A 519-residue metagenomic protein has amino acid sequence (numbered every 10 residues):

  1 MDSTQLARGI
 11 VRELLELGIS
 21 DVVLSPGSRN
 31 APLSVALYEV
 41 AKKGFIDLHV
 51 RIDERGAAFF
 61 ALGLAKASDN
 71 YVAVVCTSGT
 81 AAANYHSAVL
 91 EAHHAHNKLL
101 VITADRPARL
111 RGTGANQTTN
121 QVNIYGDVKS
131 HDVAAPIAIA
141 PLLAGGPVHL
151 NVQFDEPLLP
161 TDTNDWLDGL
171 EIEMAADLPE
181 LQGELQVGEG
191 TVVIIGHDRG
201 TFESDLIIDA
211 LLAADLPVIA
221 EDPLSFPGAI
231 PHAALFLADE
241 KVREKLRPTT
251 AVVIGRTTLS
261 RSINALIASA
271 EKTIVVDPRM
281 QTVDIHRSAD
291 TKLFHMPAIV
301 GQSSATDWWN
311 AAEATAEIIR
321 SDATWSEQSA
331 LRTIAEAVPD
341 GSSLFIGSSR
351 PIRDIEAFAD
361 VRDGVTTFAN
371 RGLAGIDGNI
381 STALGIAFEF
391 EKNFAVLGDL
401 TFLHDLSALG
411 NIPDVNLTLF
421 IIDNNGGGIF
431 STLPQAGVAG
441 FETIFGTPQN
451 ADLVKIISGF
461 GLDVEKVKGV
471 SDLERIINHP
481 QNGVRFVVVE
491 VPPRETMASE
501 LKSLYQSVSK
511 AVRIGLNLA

Functional and structural regions predicted by a protein language model:
M1-D2, L266-I352, G461, V467-A519: Phosphate/pyrophosphate-binding active-site segments
T4-V75, A83, F358: N-terminal cofactor/phosphate-binding cores enriched in small/glycine residues, especially glycine-rich loops such as
A7-L15, S28-R29, L33-L37, A311-F390: Active-site diphosphate/adenylate-binding microenvironment
S20-L24, I46-H49, A67-T103, R247-G255 (+2 more regions): A short, small-residue-rich loop immediately preceding and capping a beta-strand
F45, A140-E189: Conformationally flexible catalytic loops at phosphate/diphosphate-handling active centers
L62, K66-A67, S78, N84 (+6 more regions): Glycine-rich, anion-gripping cofactor-binding loops and their flanking helix/strand elements in enzyme active sites
A92, I102, R109-V122, A359-A519: Thiamine diphosphate
A92, I102-A138, A220-E313, I412-D414 (+2 more regions): Glycine-rich, acidic loop regions that bind phosphate or pyrophosphate groups
